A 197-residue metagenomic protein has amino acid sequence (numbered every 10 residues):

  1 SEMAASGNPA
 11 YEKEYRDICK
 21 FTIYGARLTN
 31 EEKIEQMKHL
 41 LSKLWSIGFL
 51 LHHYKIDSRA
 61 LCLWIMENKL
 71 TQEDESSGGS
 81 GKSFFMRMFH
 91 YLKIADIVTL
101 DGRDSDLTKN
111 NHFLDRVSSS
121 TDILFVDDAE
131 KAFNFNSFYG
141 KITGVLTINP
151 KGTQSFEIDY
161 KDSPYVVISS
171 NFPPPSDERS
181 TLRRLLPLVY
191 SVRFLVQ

Functional and structural regions predicted by a protein language model:
S1-L114, S118, L186: P-loop NTPase catalytic core of nucleic-acid-dependent motor ATPases
S58-R59, Y160-D162, E178-T181: Short glycine/proline-enriched turns and hinge-like loops at secondary-structure junctions
N68-L70, S83, G102-S105, D128-K131 (+3 more regions): An acidic- and aromatic-residue-enriched active-site/binding cleft used to recognize and process polar
I94, N134-I158: Conserved catalytic/switch belt of AAA+ P-loop NTPases
F113-S119, P150-S169: AAA+/SF3 P-loop NTPase mechanochemical coupling elements
S120-V145, P175-L182: Conserved AAA+/SF3 P-loop NTPase catalytic/coupling segment centered on the Walker-B
I123-D127, K161-N171, L188: Structural recognition of the conserved hydrophobic beta-strand(s) that form the central parallel beta-sheet of P-loop
S176-V196: A short helix-turn-beta junction within AAA+ P-loop NTPase domains corresponding to the substrate/partner-engaging
